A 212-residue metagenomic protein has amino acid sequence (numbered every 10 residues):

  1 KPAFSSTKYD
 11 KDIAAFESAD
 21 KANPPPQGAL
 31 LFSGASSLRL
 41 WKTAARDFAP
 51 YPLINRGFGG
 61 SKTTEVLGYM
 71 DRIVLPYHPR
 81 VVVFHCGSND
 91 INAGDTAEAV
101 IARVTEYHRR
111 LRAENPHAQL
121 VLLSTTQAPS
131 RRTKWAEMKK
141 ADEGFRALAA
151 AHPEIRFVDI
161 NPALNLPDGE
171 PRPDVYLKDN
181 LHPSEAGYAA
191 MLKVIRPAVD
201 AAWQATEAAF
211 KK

Functional and structural regions predicted by a protein language model:
K1, K211-K212: Polar low-complexity intrinsically disordered regions
K1-H78: Serine-esterase "nucleophile elbow" of acetyl-processing enzymes
R46-Y51, G68-K211: Alpha-helical cap/lid subdomain in secreted, periplasmic, or secretory-pathway luminal O-acyl-processing enzymes
